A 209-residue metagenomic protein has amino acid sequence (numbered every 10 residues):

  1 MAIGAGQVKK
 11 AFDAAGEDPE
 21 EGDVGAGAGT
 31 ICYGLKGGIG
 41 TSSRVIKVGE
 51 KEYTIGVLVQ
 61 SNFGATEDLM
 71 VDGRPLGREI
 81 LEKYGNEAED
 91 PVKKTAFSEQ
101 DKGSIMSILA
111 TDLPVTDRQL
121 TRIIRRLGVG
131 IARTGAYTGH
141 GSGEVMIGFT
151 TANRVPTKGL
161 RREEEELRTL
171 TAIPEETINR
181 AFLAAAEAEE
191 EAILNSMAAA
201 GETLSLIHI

Functional and structural regions predicted by a protein language model:
M1-E89, K93-A96: Glycine-rich, mobile lid/loop segments that gate access to catalytic sites or pores
F12, G16, S43, F63 (+3 more regions): Sec/Tat-exported extracytoplasmic proteins
E50-T54, Q100-S104, H140-S142: Short gly/pro-enriched beta-turn/loop segments at secondary-structure junctions
S107-L183: Hydrophobic alpha-helical bundle architecture
I178-E189, L194-S196, A200: Helix-rich interaction surfaces within compact, conserved domain-sized segments that mediate assembly or partner
I207-I209: Conserved small/polar residues in nucleotide/adenosyl-binding loops
